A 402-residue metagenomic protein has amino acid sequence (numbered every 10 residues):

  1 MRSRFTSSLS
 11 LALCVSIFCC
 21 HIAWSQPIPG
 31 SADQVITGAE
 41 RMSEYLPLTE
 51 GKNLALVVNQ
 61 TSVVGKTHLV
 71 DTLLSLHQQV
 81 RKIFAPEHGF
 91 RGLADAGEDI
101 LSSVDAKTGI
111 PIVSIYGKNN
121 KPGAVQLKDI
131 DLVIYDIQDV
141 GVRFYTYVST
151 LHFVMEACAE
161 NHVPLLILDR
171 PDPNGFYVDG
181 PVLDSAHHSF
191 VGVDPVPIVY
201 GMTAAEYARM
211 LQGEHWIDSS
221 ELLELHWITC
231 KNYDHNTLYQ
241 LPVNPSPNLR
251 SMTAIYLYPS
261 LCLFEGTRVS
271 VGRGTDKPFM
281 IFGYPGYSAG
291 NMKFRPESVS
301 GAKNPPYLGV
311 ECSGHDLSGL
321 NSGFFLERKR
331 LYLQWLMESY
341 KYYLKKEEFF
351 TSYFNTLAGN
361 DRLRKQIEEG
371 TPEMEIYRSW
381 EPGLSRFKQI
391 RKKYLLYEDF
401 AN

Functional and structural regions predicted by a protein language model:
M1-G30: Bacterial Sec-dependent N-terminal signal peptides
R81-H88, L168: Short internal beta-strands
G92-G97, L166-H188: Glycine-rich, charge-decorated loop segments at or immediately adjacent to ligand/cofactor-binding or catalytic sites
L101-I130, V142: Glycine-rich oxoanion-binding loops at beta->alpha junctions
D139-L151: Glycine/threonine-rich flexible loop motifs
H187-P259: Conserved anion/nucleotide-ligand pocket segment
K231-L308: Glycine-rich, aromatic-lined ligand/substrate-binding cores of catalytic and carbohydrate-binding domains
P278, F282-E381: Conserved functional hotspot residues or short segments at active or partner-binding sites across diverse domains
